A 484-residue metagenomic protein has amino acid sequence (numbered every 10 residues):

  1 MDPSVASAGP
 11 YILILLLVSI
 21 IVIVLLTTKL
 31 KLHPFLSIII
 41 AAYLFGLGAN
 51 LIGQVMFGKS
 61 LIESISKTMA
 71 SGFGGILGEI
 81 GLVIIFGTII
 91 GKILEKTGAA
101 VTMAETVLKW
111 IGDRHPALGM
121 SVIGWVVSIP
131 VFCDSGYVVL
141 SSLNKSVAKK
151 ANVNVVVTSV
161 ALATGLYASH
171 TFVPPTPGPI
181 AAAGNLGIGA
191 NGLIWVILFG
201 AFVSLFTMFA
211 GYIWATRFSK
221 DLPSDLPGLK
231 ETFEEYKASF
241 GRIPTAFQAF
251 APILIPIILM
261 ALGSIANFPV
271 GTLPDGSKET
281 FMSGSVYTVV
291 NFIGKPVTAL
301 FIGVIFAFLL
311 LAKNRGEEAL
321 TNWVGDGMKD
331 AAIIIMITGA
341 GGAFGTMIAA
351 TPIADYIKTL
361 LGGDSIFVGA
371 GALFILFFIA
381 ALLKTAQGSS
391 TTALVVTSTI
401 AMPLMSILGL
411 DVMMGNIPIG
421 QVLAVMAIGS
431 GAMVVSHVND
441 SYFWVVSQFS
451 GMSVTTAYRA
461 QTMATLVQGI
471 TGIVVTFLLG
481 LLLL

Functional and structural regions predicted by a protein language model:
D2, K145-I257, Y442-L479: Membrane-core helix-loop-helix motifs of multi-pass transport proteins
D2-L13, L198-W323, L484: Long, contiguous bundles of hydrophobic transmembrane helices that form the permeation core of multi-pass
P10-I14, G74-I80, V107-V122, K150-T158 (+5 more regions): Membrane-interfacial loop-to-helix junctions in multi-pass transporters
I12-V24, K31-Q54, G81-G87, Q248-A261 (+4 more regions): Hydrophobic mid-bilayer segments of alpha-helices in multi-pass membrane transport proteins, especially secondary
V24-K31, G87, G91, I123-F132 (+4 more regions): Transmembrane alpha-helix interface/packing and boundary motifs in multi-pass membrane proteins, characterized by
I39, I65-V101, W125, F250 (+1 more regions): Core transmembrane alpha-helical segments of multi-pass membrane transporters/permeases
L108-L193, F199, S389-S430: Hydrophobic transmembrane alpha-helices that form the pore/transport pathway of multi-pass ion and small-solute
I111-R114, G200, G369-L484: C-terminal transmembrane helix pair
